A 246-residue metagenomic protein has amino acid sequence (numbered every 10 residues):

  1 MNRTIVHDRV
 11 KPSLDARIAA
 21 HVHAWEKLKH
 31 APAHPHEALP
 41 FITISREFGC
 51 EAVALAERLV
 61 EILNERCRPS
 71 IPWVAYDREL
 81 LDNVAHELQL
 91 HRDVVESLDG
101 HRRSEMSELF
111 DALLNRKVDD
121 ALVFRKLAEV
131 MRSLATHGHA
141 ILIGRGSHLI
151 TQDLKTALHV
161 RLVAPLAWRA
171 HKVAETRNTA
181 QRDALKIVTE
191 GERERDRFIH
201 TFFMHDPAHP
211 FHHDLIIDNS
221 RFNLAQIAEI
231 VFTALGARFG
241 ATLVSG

Functional and structural regions predicted by a protein language model:
M1-H139, L149-L158, H171, R182 (+1 more regions): Glycine-rich phosphate-binding loop of ATP-dependent small-molecule kinases
T4-V6, D15-A16, A20-A31, R103-S107 (+1 more regions): Small-molecule kinase domains that catalyze NTP-dependent phosphoryl transfer to phosphate-bearing small molecules
L81, S147-L149, V163-R169, R221-N223: Conserved nucleotide-binding/hydrolysis micro-motifs of P-loop NTPases
A140-G144: Structural recognition of the conserved hydrophobic beta-strand(s) that form the central parallel beta-sheet of P-loop
G146-H148, F203-M204: Short, solvent-exposed loop/turn elements at beta->coil junctions and helix N-caps that rim active or binding pockets
K155-E175, Q181-T189: Conserved phosphate-donor/acceptor-positioning beta-strand/loop module used by diverse small-molecule
H159, I187, G191, F202-H205 (+2 more regions): Nucleic-acid processing machinery
F222-T233: Short, charged alpha-helical segments
